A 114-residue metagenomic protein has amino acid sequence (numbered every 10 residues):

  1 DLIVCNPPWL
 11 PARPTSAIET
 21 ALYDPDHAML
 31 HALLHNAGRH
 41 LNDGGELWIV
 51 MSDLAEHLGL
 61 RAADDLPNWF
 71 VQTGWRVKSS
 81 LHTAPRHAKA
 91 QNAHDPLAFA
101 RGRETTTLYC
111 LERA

Functional and structural regions predicted by a protein language model:
D1-P7: Short SAM/SAH-binding signature in class I
P7, N42, L111-R113: C-terminal beta-strand of the catalytic ATP-binding
P7-A32: Mobile active-site "lid"/loop adjacent to the S-adenosyl-L-methionine
T20-P25, I49-A62: Acceptor-substrate binding/catalytic loop of class I
H31, G44-S52: Conserved beta-strand signature within the Rossmann-like core of class I S-adenosyl-L-methionine
L33-G38: Class I S-adenosylmethionine-dependent transferase superfamily signal
L58-A114: Class I S-adenosyl-L-methionine
